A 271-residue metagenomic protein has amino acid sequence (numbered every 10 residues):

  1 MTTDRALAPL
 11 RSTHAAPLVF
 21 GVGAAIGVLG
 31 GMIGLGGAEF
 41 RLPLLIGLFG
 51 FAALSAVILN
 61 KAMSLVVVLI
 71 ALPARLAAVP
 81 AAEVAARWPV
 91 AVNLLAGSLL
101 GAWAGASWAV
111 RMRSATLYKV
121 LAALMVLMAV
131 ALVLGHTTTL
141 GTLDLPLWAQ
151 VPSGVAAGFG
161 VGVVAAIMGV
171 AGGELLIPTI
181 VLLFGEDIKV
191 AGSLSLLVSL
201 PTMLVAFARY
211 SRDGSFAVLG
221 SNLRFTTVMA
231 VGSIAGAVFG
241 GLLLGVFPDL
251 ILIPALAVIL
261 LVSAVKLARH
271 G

Functional and structural regions predicted by a protein language model:
M1-V28, I46-L48, A53-S55, P73-A166 (+4 more regions): Juxtamembrane transmembrane-helix boundary motif
G23-L35, K61-S64, V68, L95-S98: N-terminal transmembrane alpha-helices
G34-R41, I167-T179: Transmembrane helix boundary and interhelical junction motifs in multipass membrane proteins
A38, S64-R75, G105, T202-Y210: Alpha-helical transmembrane segments and their lipid-water interface positions in multi-pass membrane proteins
F40, K61, L175, L196 (+1 more regions): Residue-level recognition of oxygen-bearing side chains
L42, V66-L69, V130, I177 (+2 more regions): Alpha-helical transmembrane segments of polytopic integral membrane proteins, especially the permease/helical cores
V57-V68, G192-T202: Transmembrane helix-bundle signature of multi-pass membrane transporters/permeases
